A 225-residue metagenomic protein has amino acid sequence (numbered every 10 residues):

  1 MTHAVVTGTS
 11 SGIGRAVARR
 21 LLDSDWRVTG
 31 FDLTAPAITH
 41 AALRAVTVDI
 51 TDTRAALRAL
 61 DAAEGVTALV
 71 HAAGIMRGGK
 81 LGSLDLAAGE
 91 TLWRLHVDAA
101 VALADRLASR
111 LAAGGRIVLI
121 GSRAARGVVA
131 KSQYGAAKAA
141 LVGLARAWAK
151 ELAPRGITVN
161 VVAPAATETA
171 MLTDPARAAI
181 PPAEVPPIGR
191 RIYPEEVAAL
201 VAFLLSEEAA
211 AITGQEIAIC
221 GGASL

Functional and structural regions predicted by a protein language model:
T9, R94, A99, K131-A140: The catalytic Tyr-X3-Lys active-site helix of short-chain dehydrogenase/reductase
S10, A18: N-terminal Rossmann NAD(P)H-binding glycine-rich loop of SDR-like oxidoreductase domains
D61-A62, L95-G115, A149-K150, S206: Amphipathic alpha-helical dimer-interface segment in Rossmann-like NAD(P)H-dependent oxidoreductases
E64, R110, R191-I219, S224: C-terminal substrate-recognition "lid" of short-chain dehydrogenase/reductases
I75, G82-A102, V118, L141: Catalytic Tyr-X3-Lys loop
I75-E90, S109, A130-Q133, M171-A176: Conserved mid-core segment of classical short-chain dehydrogenase/reductases
V118-A140, A145-P154, A166: Catalytic loop of short-chain dehydrogenase/reductase
A153, T158, I212-G214: Short, small/polar-rich loop/turn modules that mediate ligand/substrate recognition or access, typified
